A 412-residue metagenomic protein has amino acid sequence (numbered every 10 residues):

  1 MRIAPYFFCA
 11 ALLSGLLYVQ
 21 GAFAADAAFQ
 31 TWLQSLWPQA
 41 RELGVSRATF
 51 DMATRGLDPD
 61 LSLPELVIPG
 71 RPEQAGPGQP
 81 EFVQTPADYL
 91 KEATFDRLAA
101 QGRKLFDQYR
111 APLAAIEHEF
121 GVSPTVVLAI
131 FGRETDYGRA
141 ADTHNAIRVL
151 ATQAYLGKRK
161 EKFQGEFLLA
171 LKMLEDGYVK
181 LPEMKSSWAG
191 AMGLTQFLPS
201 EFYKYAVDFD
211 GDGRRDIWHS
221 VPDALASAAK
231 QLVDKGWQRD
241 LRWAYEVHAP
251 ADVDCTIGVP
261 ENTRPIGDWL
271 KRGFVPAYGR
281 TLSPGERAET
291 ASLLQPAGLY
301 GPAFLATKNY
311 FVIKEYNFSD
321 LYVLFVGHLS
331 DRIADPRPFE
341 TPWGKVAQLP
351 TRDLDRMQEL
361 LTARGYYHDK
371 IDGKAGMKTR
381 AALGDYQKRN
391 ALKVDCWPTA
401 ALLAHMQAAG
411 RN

Functional and structural regions predicted by a protein language model:
M1-C9: Bacterial N-terminal signal peptides that target proteins for export
A25-Q108, A114-E117: An acidic, Gly/Ser/Thr/Pro-rich helix-cap/linker signature
Q34-S46, R55-S62, H118-G121, G132-R139 (+10 more regions): Sec-exported extracytoplasmic/periplasmic mature domains
F50-A75, F131-T135, N145-R148, E246-A251 (+2 more regions): Acidic helix-start/capping segments at beta-turn-to-alpha-helix junctions
Q79-V233, W243-A244: Acidic/His-rich structured neighborhood in mature extracellular/periplasmic domains
L156, L169-M173, P260-N412: Cell-envelope/ECM-targeting effectors and their regulatory/trafficking segments
L181, W188-E315, V323, T341-P342: Flexible, glycine-rich surface segments
